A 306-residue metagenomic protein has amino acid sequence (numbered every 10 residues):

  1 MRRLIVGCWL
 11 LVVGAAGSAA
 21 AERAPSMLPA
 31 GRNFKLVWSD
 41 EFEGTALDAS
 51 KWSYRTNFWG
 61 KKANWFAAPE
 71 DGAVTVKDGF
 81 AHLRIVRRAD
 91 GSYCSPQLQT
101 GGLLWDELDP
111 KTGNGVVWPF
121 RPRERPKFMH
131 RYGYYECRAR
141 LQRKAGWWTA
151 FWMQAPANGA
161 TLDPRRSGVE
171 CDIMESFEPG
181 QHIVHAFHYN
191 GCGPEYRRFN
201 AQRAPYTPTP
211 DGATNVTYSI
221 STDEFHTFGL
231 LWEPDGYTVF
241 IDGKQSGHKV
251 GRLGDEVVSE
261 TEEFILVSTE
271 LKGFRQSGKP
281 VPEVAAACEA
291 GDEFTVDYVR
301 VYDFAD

Functional and structural regions predicted by a protein language model:
M1-C8: Bacterial N-terminal signal peptides that target proteins for export
W9-A19: Hydrophobic h-region of N-terminal signal peptides that target proteins for export in Gram-negative bacteria
A21-D306: GH16 jelly-roll
